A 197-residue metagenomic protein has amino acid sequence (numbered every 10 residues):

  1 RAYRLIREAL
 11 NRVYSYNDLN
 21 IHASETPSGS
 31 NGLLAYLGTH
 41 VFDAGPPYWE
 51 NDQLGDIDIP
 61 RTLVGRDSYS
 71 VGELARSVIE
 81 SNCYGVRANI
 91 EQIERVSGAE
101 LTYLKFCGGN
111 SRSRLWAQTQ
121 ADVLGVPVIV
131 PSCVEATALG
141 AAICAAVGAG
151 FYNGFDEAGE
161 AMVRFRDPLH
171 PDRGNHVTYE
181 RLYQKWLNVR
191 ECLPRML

Functional and structural regions predicted by a protein language model:
R1-L197: Active-site core segments that coordinate phosphate-bearing ligands/cofactors across diverse enzyme families
